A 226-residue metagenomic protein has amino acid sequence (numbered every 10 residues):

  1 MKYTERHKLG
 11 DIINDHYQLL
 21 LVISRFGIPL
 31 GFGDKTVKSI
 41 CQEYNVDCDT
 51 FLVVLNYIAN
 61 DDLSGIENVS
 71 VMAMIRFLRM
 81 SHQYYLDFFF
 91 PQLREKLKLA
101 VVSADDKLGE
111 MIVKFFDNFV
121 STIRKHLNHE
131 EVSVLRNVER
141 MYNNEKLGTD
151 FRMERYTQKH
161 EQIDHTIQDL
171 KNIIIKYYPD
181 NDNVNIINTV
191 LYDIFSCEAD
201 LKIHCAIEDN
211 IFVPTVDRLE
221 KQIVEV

Functional and structural regions predicted by a protein language model:
M1-V226: Small-residue-biased structural context
